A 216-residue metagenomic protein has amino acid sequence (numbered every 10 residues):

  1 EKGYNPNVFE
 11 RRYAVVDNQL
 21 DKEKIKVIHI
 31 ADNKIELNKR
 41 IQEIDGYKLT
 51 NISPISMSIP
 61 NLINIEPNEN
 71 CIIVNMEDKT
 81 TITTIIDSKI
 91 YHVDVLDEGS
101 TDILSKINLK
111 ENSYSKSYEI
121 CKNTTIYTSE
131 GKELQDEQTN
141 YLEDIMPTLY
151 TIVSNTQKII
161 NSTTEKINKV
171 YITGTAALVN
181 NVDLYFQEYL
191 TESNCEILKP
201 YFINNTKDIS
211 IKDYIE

Functional and structural regions predicted by a protein language model:
E1-E66, K199-N204: Active-site neighborhood for divalent-cation/phosphate handling
N38-S58, S88-E133: Glycine-rich phosphate-binding loop plus the immediately following alpha-helix
I44, K48-S53, T164-A176: Short glycine-rich phosphate-binding loop at a beta-alpha junction
S58-N61, L184, E196-E216: Glycine-rich phosphate-binding/hydrolytic loop that grips phosphoryl groups
I63-D102, K106-I107: Gly/Thr-rich phosphate-binding beta-strand-loop-beta motif of the actin/hexokinase/Hsp70
K110, E119-N168: Adenine-nucleotide phosphate-binding core of ATP-dependent small-molecule kinases
I167-C195, Y201-F202: Glycine-rich phosphate-binding loops at beta-strand->alpha-helix junctions
